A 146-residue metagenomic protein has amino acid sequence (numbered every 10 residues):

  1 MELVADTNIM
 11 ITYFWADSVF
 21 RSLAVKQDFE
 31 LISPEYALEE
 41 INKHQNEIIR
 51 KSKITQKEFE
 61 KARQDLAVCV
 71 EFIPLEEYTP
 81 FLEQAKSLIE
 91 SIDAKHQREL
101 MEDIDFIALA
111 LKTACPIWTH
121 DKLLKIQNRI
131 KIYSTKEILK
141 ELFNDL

Functional and structural regions predicted by a protein language model:
M1-L38: Short, well-structured N-terminal submotif of metal-dependent ribonuclease cores
A16-D17, H44, I130, D145: Residue-level signal for well-ordered alpha-helical positions
V19-S22, R63, F106-I107: Short amphipathic alpha-helical segments and helix-helix/interface helices
F20-L23, I49, S134-K136: Glycine-rich, phosphate-binding/catalytic loops in enzymes
Q27, E35-I89: PIN-domain endoribonuclease scaffold, especially VapC-family toxins
S33-P34, L38, I107, L111-L146: Acidic, PIN/NYN-like endoribonuclease modules and their adjacent C-terminal/linker elements
F72-P116, H120: Active-site neighborhoods of divalent-metal-dependent phosphate/nucleic-acid chemistry enzymes
